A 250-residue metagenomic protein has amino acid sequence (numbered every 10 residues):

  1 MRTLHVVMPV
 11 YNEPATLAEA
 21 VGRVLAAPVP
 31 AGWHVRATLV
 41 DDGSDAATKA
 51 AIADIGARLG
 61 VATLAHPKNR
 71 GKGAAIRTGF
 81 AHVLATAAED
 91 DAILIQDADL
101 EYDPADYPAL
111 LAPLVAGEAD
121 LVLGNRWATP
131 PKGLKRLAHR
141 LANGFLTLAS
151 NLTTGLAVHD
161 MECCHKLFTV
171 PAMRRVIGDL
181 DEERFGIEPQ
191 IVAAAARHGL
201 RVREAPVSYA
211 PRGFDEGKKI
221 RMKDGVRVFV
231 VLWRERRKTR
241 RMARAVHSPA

Functional and structural regions predicted by a protein language model:
M1-L4, G155, D179-A250: Hydrophobic helical membrane-anchoring modules
R2-M8, L17, V24, V35-V40: Hydrophobic targeting segments
E13-P28, A47: Short, well-formed alpha-helical segments that are part of the catalytic scaffolds of diverse glycosyltransferases
A26-G32, G56, H82-D91: Alpha-helix termini
W33-G43, L64-H66: Short beta-strand/loop segment that forms part of the nucleotide-sugar
D41-A50, L100: A conserved acidic beta->alpha catalytic loop
A62, H66-A85, A92, P104-F185 (+2 more regions): Acceptor/aglycone-binding surface of glycosyltransferases and processive sugar-polymer synthases
